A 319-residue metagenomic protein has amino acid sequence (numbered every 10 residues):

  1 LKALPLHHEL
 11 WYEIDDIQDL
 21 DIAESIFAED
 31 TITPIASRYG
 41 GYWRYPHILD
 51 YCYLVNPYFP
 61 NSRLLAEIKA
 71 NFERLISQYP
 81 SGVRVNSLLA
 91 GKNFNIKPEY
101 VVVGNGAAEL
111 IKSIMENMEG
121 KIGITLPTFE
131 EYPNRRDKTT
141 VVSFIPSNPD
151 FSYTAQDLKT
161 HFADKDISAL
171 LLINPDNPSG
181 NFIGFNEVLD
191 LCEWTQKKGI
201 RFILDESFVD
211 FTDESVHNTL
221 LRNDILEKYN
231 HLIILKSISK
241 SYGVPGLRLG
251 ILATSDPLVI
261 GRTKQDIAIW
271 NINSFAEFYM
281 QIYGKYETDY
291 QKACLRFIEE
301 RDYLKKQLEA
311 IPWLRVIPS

Functional and structural regions predicted by a protein language model:
L1-L6: Catalytic donor-sugar/metal-binding loop of nucleotide-sugar-dependent glycosyltransferases
D16: Short, conserved phosphate/pyrophosphate- and ester-handling motifs at nucleotide-, phospho-/glycolipid
I22-Q78, K165-D166: N-terminal "arm"/small-domain region of PLP-dependent enzymes with the aminotransferase-like
P80, G91-S113: Short loop-beta-helix segment that forms the pyridoxal 5′-phosphate
E109, E116-L172: PLP-dependent aminotransferase-like
V141-V142, F202, V316: Hydrophobic beta-strand scaffold residues
S152-K165, P178-S241: Active-site pre-lysine segment of PLP-dependent enzymes
H231-V316: PLP-dependent aminotransferase class I/II
